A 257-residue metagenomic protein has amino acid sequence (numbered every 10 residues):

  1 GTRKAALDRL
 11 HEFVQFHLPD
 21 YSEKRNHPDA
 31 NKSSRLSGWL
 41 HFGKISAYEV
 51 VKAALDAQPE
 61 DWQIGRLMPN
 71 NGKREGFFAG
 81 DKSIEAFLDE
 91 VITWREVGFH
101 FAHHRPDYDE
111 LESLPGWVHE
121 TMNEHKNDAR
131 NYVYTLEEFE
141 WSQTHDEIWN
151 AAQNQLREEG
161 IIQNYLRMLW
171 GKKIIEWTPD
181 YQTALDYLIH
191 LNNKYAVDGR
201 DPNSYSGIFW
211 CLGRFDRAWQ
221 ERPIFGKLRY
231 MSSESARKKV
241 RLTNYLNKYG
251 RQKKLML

Functional and structural regions predicted by a protein language model:
G1, E12-F16, D20, Q143 (+5 more regions): Domain-scale activation on soluble regions of proteins
G1-H103, D107-E112, N244-L257: Glycine/tryptophan-enriched, flexible segments
L7, H11, L88, W149 (+2 more regions): Hydrophobic core segments within long, regular secondary-structure runs in both alpha- and beta-rich folds
L55, P59, I92, E96 (+10 more regions): Hydrophobic alpha-helix feature that most strongly marks membrane-spanning transmembrane helices and their immediate
L88, Q163, G171, N203-Y205 (+1 more regions): Active-site lining segments that contact anionic ligands and/or coordinate catalytic metals
D89-W94, G98-A152: Aromatic-anchored, charged helix-turn/loop surface patch used as a conserved interaction hotspot
E112-A129, V133-F139, A184-Q252: C-terminal, helix-dominated tail/subdomain
N127-L185: C-terminal structural cap/anchor segments
